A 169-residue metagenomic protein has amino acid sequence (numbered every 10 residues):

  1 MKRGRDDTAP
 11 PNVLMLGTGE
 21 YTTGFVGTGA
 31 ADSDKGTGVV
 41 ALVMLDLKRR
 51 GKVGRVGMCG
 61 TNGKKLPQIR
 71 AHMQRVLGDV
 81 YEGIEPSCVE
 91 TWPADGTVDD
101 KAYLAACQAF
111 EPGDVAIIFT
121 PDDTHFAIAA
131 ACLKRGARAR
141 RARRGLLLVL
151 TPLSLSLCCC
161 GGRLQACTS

Functional and structural regions predicted by a protein language model:
M1-R3, C160-G161: Intrinsically disordered, low-complexity sequence elements enriched in Ser/Thr/Gly/Pro
K2-R135: N-terminal glycine-/serine-/threonine-rich beta1-alpha1-beta2 phosphate-ribose binding loop of Rossmann-like
G57, I117-I118, R140-A142, T168: Short catalytic-loop micro-motif centered on adjacent basic/acidic residues
R135-V149: ADP-ribose/adenylate-binding Rossmann-like module
L146-S169: A contiguous active-site-proximal alpha/beta segment in oxidoreductase catalytic domains
